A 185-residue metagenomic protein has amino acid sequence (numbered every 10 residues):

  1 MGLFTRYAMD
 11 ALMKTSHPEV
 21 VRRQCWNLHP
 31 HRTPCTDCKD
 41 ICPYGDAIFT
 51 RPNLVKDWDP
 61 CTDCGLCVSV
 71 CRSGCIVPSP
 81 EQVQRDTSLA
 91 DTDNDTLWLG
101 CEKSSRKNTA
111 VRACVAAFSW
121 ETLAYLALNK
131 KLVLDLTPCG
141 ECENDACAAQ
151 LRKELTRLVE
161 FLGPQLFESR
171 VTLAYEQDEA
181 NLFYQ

Functional and structural regions predicted by a protein language model:
M1-I41, G45, N94-S105, P138 (+2 more regions): Ferredoxin-type iron-sulfur electron-transfer modules and their immediate structural context
M9-D10, V83-T92: Short boundary motifs at domain starts and secondary-structure transition points
T33-V55, L66-V83: Iron-sulfur cluster-binding cysteine motifs and their immediate structural context in ferredoxin-like electron-transfer
S73-G74, S88-L123: Extended interfacial segments that mediate partner engagement and assembly in macromolecular machines
V111-A113, A117-F161: Cofactor-cradling patches in redox/metallo enzymes
L162-L166: Charged, amphipathic alpha-helical linkers/stalks
